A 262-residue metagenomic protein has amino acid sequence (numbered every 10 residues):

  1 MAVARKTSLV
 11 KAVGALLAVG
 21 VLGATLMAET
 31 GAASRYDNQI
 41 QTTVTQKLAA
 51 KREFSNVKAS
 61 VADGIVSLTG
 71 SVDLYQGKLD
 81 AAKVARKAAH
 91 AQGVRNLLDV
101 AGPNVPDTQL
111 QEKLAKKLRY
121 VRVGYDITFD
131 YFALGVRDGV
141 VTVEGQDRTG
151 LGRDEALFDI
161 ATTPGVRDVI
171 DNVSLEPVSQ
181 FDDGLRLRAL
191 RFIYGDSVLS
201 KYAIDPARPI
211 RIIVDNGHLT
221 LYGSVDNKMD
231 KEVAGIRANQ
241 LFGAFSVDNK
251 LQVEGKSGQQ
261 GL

Functional and structural regions predicted by a protein language model:
A2-L262: N-terminal targeting leaders
